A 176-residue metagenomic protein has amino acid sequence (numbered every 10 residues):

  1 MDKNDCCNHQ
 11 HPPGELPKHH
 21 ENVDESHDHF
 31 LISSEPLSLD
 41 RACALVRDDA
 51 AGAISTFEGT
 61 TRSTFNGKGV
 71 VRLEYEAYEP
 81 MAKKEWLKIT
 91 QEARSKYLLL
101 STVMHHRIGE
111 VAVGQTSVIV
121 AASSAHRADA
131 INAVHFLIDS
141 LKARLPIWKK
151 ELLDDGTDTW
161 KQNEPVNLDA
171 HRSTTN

Functional and structural regions predicted by a protein language model:
D2-T116, S123, R127-H135, D139-N176: N-terminal, polar/charged subdomain of small-to-medium soluble alpha/beta proteins
